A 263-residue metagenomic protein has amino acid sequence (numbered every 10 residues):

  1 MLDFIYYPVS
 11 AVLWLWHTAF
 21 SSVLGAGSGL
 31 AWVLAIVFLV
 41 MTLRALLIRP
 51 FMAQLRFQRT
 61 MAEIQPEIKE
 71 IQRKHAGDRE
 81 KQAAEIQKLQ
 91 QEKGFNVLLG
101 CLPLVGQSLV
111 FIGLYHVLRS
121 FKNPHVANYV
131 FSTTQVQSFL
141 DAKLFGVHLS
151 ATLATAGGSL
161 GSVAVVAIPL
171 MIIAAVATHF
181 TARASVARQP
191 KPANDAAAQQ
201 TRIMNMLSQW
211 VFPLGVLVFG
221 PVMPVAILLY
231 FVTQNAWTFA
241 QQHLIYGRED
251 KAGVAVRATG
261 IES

Functional and structural regions predicted by a protein language model:
M1-S263: Helix-loop-helix
